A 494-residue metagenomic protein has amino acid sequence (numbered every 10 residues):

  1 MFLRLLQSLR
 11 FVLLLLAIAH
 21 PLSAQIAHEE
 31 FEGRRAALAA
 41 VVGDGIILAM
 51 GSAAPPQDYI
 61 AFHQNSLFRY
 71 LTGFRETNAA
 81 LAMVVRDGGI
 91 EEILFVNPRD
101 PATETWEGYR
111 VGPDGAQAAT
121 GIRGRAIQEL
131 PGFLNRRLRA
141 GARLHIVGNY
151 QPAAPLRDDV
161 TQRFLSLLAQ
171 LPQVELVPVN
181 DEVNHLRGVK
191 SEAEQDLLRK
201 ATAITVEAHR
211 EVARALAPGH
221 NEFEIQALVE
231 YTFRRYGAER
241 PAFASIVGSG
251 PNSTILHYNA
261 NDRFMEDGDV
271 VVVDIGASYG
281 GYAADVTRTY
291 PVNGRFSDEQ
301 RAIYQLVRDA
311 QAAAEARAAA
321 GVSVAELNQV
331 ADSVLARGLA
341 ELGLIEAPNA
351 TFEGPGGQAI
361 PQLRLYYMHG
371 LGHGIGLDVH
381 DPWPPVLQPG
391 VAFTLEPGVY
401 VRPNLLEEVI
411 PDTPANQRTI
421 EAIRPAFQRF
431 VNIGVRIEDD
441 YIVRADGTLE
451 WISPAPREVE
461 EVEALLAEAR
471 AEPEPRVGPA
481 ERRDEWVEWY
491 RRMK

Functional and structural regions predicted by a protein language model:
M1-R4, I18: Low-complexity proline/serine/threonine-rich segments in eukaryotic and viral proteins
F2-L3, S23-K494: Active-site neighborhoods and metal-handling regions in enzymes and metal-associated proteins
S8-P21: Bacterial N-terminal signal peptides
